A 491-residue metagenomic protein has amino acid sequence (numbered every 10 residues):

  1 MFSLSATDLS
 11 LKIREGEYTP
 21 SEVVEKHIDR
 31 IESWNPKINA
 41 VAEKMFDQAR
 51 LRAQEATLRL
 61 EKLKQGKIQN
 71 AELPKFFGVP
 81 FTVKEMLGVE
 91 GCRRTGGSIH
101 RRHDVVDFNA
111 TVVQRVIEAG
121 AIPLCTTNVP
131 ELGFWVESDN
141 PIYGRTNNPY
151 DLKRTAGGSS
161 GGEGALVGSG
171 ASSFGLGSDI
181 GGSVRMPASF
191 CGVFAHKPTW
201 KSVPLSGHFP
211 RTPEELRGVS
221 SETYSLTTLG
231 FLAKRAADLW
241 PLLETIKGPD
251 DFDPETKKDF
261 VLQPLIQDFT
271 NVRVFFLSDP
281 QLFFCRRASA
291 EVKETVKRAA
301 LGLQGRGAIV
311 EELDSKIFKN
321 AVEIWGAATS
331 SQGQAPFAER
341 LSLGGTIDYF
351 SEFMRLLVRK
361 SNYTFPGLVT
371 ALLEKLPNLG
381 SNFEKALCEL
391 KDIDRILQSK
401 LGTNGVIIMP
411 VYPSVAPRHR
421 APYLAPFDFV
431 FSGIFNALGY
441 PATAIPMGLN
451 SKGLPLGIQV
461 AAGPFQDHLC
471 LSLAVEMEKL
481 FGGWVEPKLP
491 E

Functional and structural regions predicted by a protein language model:
M1-A71, T245-V430, A437, F465 (+1 more regions): Amidase signature
M1-G181, L301, R306, S399: Gly/Ser-rich catalytic/binding loops embedded in alpha/beta enzyme cores
S33, Q114, E118, G168-S278 (+4 more regions): Structural helix-boundary/capping segments
G96-R102, A421-A425, V460: Short glycine-enriched, charge-decorated loop/helix-capping segments at active-site entrances that position
T127-N128, S178, P410-Y412, M447-G448: Short secondary-structure boundary segments
F134, V184-R185, P213, F284-C285 (+1 more regions): Glycine/Thr-rich phosphate-binding loops of Rossmann-like dinucleotide-binding domains
S138-I142, S189-V193, V322-S330, L424-A425 (+1 more regions): Short low-complexity, flexible loop/linker segments enriched in glycine and/or proline with clustered acidic
